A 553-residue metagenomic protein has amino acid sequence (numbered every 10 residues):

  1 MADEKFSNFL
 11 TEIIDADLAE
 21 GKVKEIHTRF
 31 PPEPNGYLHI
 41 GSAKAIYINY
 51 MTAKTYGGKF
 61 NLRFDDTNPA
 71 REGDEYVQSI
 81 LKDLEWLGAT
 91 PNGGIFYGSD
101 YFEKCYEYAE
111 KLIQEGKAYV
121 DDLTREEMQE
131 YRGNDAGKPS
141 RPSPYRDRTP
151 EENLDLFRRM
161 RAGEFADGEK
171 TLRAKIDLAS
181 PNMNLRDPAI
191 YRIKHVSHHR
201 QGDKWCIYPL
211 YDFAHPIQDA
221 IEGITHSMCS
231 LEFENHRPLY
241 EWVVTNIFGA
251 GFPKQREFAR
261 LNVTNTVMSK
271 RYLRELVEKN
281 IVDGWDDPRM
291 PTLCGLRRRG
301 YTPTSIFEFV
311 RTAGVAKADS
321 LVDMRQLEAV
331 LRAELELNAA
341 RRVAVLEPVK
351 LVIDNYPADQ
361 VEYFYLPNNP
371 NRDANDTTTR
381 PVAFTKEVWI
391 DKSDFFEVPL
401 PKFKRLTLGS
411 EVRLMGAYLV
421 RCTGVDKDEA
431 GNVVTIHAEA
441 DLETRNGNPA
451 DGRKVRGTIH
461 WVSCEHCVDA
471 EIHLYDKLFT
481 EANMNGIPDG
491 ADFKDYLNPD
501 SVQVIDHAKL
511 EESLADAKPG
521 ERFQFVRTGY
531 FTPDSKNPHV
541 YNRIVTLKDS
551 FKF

Functional and structural regions predicted by a protein language model:
F6-D15, A19-K82, S197-S230: N-terminal catalytic cores of NTP/NDP-binding nucleotidyl/phosphoryl-transfer enzymes
A19-K22, M51-K59, E85-N92, A220 (+2 more regions): Secondary-structure transition/capping motifs at alpha-helix termini and the adjoining loop/turn into the next element
P31-N35, R63-R71, G94-E103, E126-E127 (+5 more regions): Conserved short loop/turn motifs at secondary-structure junctions
D66-N68, D74, K111-L273, L327 (+4 more regions): Active-site cores that bind ATP or allylic diphosphates and position pyrophosphate for catalysis
Y76-F102, Y108-A109, G116-Y119: A glycine-rich helix N-cap at a beta->alpha junction
P253-V330: Long, charged, mostly alpha-helical binding arms that flank functional sites
F309-F553: Substrate/cofactor-recognition hotspot
